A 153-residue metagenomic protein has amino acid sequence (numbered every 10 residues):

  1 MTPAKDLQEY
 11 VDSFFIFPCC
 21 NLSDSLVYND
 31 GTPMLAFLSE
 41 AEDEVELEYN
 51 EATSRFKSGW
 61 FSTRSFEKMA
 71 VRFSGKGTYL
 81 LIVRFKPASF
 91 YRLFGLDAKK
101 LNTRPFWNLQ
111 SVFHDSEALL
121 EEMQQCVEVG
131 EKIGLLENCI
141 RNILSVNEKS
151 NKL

Functional and structural regions predicted by a protein language model:
M1-L153: Alpha-helical bundle regulatory/interaction domains
